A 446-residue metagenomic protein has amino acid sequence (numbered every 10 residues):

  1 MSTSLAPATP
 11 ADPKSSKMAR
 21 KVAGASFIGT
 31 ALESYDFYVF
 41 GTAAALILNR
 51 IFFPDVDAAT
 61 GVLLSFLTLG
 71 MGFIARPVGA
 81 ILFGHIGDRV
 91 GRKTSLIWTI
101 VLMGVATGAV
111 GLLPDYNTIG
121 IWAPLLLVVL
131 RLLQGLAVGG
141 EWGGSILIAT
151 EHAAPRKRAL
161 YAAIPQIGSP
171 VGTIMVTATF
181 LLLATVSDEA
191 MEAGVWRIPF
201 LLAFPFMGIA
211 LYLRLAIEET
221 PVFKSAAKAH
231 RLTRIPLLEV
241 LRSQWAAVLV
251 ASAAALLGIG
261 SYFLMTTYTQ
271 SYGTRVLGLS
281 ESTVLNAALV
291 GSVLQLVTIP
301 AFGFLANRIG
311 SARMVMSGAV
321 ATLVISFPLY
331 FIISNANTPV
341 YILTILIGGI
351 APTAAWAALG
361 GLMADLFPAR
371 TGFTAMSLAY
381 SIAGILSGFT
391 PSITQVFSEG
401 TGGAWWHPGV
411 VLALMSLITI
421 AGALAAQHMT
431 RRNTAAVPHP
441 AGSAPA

Functional and structural regions predicted by a protein language model:
G41, W245-L294, S387, P391: Extracytoplasmic gate region of multi-pass secondary transporters
A44-V78: Extracellular/periplasmic helix-loop-helix junction of adjacent transmembrane segments in MFS-like secondary
R89-I100, R308-A319: Cytoplasmic membrane-interface "Motif A"-like loop-to-helix N-cap segments of 12-TM Major Facilitator Superfamily
V101-I119, A321-N335: C-terminal ends and interior cores of transmembrane alpha-helices in multi-pass membrane transporters/permeases
L160-L181, Y380-P391: Glycine-rich segments within core transmembrane alpha-helices of 12-TM secondary carriers
A210-I217, A413-P440: Multi-pass alpha-helical transporter architecture, strongest for 12-TM Major Facilitator/SLC carriers used
R313-A358: C-terminal transmembrane helical hairpin of 12-TM major facilitator-type secondary transporters
A369-E399: A late C-terminal transmembrane helix in Major Facilitator Superfamily
